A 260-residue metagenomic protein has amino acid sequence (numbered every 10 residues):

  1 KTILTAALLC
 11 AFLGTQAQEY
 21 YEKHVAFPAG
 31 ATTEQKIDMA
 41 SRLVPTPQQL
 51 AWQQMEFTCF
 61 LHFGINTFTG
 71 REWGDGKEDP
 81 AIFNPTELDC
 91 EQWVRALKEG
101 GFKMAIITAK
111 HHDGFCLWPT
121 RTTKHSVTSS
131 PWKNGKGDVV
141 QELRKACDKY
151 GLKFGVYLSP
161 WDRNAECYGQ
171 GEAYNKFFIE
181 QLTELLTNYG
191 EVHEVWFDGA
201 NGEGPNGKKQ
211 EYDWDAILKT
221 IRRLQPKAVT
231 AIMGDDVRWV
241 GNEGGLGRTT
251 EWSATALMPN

Functional and structural regions predicted by a protein language model:
K1-E19: Bacterial Sec-dependent N-terminal signal peptides
A17-N260: Mature catalytic domains of secreted/periplasmic carbohydrate-active enzymes
